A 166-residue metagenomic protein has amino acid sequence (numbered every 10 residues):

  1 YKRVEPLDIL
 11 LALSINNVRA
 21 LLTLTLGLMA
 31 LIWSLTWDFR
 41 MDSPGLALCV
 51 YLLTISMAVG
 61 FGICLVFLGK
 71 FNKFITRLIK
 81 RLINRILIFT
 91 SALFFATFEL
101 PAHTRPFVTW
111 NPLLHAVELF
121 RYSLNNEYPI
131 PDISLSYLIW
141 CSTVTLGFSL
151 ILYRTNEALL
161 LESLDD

Functional and structural regions predicted by a protein language model:
Y1-E5: Short helix-to-coil transition segments within interhelical loops that connect adjacent transmembrane helices
P6, L11-L78, I133-W140, L146-L150: Alpha-helical transmembrane segments and their short interhelical loops
I9-L10, F120, N156: Hydrophobic alpha-helical elements at and bordering transmembrane segments of multi-pass membrane proteins
L35-F39, G69-K73, E99, L124 (+1 more regions): Membrane-interfacial segments
S56-L65, L93-F94, E118-Y122: Juxtamembrane membrane-interface segments at transmembrane alpha-helix termini
G69-W110: Transmembrane helix segments
F95-I130, S134: Short hydrophobic, aromatic-rich alpha-helical segments embedded in or entering the lipid bilayer of multi-pass
W140-D166: Junction motif at the cytosolic side of a transmembrane helix
